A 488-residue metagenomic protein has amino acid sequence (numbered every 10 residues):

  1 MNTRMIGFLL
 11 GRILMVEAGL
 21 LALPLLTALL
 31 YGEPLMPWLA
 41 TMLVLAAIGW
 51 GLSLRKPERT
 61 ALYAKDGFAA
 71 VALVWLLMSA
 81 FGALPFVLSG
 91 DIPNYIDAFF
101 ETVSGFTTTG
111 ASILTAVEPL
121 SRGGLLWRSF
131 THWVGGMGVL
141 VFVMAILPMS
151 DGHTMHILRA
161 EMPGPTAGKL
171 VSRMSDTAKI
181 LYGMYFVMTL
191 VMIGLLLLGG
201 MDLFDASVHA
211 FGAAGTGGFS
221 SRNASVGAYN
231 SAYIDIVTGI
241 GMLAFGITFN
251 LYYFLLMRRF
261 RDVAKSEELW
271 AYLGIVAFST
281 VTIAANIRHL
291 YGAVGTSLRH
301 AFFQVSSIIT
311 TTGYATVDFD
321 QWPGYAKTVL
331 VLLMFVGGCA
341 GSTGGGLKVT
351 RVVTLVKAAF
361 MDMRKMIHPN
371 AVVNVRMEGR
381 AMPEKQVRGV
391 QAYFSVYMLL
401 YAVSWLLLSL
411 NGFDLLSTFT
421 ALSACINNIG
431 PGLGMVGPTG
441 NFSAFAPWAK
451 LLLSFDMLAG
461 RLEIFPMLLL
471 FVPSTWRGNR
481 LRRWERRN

Functional and structural regions predicted by a protein language model:
M1-N488: Membrane-proximal intracellular helices of multi-pass ion channels
